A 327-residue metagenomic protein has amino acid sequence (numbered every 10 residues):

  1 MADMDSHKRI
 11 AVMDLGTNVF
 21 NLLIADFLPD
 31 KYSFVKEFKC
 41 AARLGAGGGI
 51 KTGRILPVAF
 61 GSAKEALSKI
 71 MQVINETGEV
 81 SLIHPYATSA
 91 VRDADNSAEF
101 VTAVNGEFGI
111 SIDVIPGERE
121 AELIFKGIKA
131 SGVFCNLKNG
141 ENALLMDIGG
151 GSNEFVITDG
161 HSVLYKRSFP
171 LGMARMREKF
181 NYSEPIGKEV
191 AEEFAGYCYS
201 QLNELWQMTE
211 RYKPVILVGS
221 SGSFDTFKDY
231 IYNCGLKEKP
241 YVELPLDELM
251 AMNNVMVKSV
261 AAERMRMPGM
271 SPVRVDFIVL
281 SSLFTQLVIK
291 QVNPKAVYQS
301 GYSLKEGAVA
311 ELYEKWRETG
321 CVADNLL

Functional and structural regions predicted by a protein language model:
D3-L23, Y32: N-terminal amphipathic/basic leader segments beginning at the initiator methionine
H7-I10, I24-F27, G45-V80, A90-N142 (+1 more regions): Helical "lid/coupling" subdomains associated with nucleotide-phosphate turnover
T17-V19, I128, G149-F155, G222: Ser/Thr-glycine-rich phosphate-binding loops at phosphate-binding pockets of nucleotides, nucleotide cofactors
F20, Y32, N153, V163-L164: Hydrophobic residues embedded in beta-strands of well-ordered beta-sheets
Y32-L44, G78: N-terminal glycine-rich anion-binding loops that anchor highly charged ligand groups
